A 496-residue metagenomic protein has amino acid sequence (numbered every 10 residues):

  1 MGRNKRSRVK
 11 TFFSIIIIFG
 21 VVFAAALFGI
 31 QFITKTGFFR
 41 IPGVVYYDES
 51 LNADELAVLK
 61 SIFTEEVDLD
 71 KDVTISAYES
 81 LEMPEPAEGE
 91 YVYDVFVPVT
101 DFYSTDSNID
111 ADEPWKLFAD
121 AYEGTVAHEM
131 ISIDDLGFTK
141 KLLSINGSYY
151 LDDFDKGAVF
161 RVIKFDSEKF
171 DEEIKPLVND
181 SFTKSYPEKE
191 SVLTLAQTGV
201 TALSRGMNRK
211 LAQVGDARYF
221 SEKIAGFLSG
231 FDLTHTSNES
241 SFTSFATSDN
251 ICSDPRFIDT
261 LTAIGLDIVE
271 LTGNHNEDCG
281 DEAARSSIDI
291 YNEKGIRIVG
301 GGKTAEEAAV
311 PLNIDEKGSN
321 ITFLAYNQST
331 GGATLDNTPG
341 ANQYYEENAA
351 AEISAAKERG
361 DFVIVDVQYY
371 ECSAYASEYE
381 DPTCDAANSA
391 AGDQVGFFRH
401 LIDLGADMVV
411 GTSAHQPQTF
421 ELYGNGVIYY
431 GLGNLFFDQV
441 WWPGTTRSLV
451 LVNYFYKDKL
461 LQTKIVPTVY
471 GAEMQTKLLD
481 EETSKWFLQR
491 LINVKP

Functional and structural regions predicted by a protein language model:
R3-V21: N-terminal Sec-pathway targeting helices
A25-P42: Sec-dependent signal peptide cleavage junction
F38-T64, T74-Y186: Exported/periplasmic ABC-transporter solute-binding proteins
E66-D70, G124-I131, I298-E306: Short, well-structured beta-strand/strand-turn elements
L69, K140-L142, Q462-T463: Generic structural motif
L69-I75, S237: Short beta-strand->alpha-helix linker/helix-N-cap micro-motif that forms a surface specificity/interaction loop
T183-P496: Acidic, metal/ion-coordinating pockets
